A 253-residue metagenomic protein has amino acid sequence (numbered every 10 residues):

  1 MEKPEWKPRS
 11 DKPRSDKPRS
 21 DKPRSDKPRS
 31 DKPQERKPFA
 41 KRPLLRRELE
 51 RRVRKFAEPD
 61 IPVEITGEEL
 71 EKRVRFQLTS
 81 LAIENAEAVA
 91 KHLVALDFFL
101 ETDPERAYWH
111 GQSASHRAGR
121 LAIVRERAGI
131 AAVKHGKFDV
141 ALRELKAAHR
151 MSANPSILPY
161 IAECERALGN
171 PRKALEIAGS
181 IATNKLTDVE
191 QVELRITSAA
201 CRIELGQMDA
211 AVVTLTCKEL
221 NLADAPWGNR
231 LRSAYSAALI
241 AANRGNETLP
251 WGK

Functional and structural regions predicted by a protein language model:
M1-F76: Basic Arg/Gly/Lys-rich low-complexity intrinsically disordered segments
L78-E84, Q112-G119, K146-A153, S180-D188 (+2 more regions): Solenoid-like repeat scaffolds
S80-H116, R127, V133: Alpha-helical segment of the N-proximal tetratricopeptide repeat
A95, R127-A128, I161, S198 (+1 more regions): Structural register within alpha-helical repeat arrays
L100-T102, H135, L168, L205 (+1 more regions): Structural motif corresponding to the intra-repeat A-B loop/turn of tetratricopeptide repeats
